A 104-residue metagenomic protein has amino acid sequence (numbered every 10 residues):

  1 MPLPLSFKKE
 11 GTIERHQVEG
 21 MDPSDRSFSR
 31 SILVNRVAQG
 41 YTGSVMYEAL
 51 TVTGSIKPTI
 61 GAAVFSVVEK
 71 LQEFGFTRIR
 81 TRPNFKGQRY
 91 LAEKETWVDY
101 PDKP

Functional and structural regions predicted by a protein language model:
M1-M46, L50-T51, G87, D99-K103: N-terminal segment of the canonical double-stranded RNA-binding domain
L3, T59, T77-R78: Alpha-helix capping and helix-coil boundary motifs
K8-K9, K57, K70, K86 (+2 more regions): Context-gated lysine
M46-A62: A short, exposed loop/beta-hairpin motif centered on an aromatic-Gly-Thr core
G61-E69: Short, surface-exposed linear segments at secondary-structure transitions and domain or protein termini
V68-R82: Short arginine-rich
R78-P104: Intrinsically disordered, low-complexity charged/polar segments
